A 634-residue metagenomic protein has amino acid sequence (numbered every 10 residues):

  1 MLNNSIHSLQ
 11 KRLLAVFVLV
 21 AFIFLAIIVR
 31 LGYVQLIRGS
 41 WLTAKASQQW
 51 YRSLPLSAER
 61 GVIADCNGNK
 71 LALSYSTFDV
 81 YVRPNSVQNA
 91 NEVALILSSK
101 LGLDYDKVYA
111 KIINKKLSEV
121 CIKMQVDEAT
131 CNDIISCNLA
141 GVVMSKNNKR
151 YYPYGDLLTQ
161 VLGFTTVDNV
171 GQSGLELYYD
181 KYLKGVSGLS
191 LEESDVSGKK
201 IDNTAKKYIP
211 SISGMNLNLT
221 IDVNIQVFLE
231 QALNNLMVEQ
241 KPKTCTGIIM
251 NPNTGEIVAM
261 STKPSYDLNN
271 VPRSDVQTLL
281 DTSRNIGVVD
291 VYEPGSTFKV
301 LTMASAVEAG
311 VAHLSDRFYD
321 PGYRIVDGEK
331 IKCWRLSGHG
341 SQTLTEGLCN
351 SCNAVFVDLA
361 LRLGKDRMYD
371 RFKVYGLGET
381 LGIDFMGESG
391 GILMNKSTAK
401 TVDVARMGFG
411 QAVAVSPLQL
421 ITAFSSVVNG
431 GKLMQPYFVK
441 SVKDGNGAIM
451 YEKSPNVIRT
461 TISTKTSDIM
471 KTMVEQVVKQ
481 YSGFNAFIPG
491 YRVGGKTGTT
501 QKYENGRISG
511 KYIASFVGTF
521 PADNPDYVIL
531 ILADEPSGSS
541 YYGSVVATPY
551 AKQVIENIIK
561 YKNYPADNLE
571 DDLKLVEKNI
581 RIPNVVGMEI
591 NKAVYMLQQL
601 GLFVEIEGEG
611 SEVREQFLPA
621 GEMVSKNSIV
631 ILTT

Functional and structural regions predicted by a protein language model:
M1-P272, V291, D366-G378, G387 (+8 more regions): Periplasmic/cell-envelope proteins involved in peptidoglycan metabolism and beta-lactam response
A72, D195-Y208, G247, P252-S296 (+1 more regions): Beta-lactam-recognizing serine transpeptidase/beta-lactamase-like catalytic domain environment
G155, D523-P525, K626: Short flexible coil/turn linkers enriched for glycine and charged/polar residues that connect secondary-structure
V291, G543, L573-R614, P619-T634: Extracytoplasmic Gram-positive cell-surface binding/anchoring modules and repeats
I449-P455, V545-N584: Short, gly/Ser/Thr-rich active-site loops of penicillin-recognizing serine hydrolases
Y451-E452, S537-Y541: Short small-residue beta-strand/loop micro-motif enriched in glycine and branched aliphatics
